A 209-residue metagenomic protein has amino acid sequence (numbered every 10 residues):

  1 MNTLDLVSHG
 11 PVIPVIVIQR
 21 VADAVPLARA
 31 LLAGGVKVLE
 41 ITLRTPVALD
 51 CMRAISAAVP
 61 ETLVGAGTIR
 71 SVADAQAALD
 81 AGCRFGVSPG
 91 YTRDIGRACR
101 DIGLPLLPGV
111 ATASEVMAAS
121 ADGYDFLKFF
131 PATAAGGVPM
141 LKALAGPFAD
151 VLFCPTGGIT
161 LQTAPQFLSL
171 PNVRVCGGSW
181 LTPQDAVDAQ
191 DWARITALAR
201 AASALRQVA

Functional and structural regions predicted by a protein language model:
M1-R84, D101, D150, L161-Q162 (+2 more regions): Conserved N-terminal beta1-alpha1 strand-loop-helix module at the mouth
V17-V21, A66-V72, S88-T92, P108-A113 (+2 more regions): Glycine-rich beta-to-alpha transition loops that act as phosphate-gripper elements at the mouths of alpha/beta enzyme
C51, A73-D74, D94-I95, S114-E115 (+2 more regions): Short acidic active-site motifs
T62-A66, R84-G90, P105-G109, D125-P131 (+2 more regions): Short hydrophobic/aromatic-enriched beta-strand-loop microsegments
D74, L79-A119: Hydrophobic, well-structured mid-protein blocks that either form specific transmembrane helices
F85, P89-I95, K128-V138, N172-R194: Glycine-rich phosphate-binding active-site loops on the catalytic face of alpha/beta enzymes
C99, L106, G137-F148, P155: CoA-thioester-processing core
A113-L127, G137-P147: Anionic-ligand binding region
